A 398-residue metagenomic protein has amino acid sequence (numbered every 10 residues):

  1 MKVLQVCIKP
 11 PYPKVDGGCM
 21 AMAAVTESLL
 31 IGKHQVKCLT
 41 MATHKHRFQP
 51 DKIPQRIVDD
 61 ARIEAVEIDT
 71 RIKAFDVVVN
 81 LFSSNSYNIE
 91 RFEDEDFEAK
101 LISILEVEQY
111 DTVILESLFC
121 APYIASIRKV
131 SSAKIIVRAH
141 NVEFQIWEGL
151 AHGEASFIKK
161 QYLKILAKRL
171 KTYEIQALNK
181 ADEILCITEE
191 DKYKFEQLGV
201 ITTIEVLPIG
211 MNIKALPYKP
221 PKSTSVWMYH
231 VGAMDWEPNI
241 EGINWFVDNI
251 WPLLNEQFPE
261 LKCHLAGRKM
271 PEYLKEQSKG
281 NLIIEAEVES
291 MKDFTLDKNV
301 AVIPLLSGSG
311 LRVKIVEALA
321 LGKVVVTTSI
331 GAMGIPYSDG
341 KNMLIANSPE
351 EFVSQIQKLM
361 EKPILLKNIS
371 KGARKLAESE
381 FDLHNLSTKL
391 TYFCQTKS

Functional and structural regions predicted by a protein language model:
M1-E64, E106-E108, L253: N-terminal subdomain of nucleotide-sugar transferases
I8, D76-E90, I135-T172, A233: Acceptor-binding helix/loop patch of EC 2.4 sugar-transfer enzymes, predominantly nucleotide-sugar-dependent
K164-A167, K171-L216: Donor nucleotide-sugar binding/catalytic pocket of nucleotide-sugar-dependent glycosyltransferases
D182, L296-G310, L321-V324: Acidic donor-binding loop of glycosyltransferase active sites
V206-D297: Conserved catalytic-core segment of nucleotide-activated headgroup transferases in glycan assembly
K314-E317, V324-T328: Short hydrophobic beta-strand element within catalytic cores of glycosyltransferases and related nucleotide-activated
M343-E350, K358-I364: Conserved acidic donor-binding segment of nucleotide-sugar-dependent glycosyltransferases
I364-C394: A charged, aromatic-enriched C-terminal amphipathic alpha-helix characteristic of glycosyltransferases across folds
